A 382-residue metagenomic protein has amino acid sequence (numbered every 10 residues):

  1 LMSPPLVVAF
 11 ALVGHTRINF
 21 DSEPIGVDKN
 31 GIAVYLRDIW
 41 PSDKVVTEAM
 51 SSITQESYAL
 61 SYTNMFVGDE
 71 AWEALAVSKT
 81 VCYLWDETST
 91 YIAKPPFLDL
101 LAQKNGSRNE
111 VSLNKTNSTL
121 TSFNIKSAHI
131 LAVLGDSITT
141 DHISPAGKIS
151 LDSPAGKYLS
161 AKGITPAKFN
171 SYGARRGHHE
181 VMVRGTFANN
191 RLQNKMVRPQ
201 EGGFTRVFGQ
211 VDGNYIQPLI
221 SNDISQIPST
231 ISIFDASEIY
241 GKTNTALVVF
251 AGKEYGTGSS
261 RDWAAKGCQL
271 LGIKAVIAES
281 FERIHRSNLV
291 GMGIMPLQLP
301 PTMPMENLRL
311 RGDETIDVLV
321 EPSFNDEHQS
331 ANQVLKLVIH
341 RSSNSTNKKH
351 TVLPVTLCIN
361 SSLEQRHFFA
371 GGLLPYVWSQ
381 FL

Functional and structural regions predicted by a protein language model:
L1-L382: Fe-S-dependent hydro-lyases/dehydratases of central metabolism
